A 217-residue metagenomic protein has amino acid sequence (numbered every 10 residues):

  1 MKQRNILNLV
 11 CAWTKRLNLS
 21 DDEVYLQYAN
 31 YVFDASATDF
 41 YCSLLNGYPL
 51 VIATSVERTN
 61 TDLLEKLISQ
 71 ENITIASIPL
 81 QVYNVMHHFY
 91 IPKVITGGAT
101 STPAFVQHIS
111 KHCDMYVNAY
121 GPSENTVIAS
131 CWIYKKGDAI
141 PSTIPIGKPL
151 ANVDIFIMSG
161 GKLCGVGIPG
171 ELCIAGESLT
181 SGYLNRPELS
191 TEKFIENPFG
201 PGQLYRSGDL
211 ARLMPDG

Functional and structural regions predicted by a protein language model:
K2-L26, D34-T74, W132: Conserved AMP-binding/adenylation subdomain of ANL enzymes
I6, M115-N118, I133-G217: AMP-dependent adenylate-forming
S20-D21, Q27, A37, F89-Y90 (+4 more regions): His-Asp-centered acyl/peptidyl-transfer active-site segments
Q27, I52, I78, T96 (+2 more regions): A structural signal for the hydrophobic beta-strands that form the central parallel beta-sheet of Rossmann-like
F40, L45-Y48, T74-A76, Y83-P145 (+1 more regions): Gly/Ser/Thr-rich phosphate-binding loop
E57, Q81-Y83, T100-S101, L179: Alpha-helix capping/helix-boundary segments
